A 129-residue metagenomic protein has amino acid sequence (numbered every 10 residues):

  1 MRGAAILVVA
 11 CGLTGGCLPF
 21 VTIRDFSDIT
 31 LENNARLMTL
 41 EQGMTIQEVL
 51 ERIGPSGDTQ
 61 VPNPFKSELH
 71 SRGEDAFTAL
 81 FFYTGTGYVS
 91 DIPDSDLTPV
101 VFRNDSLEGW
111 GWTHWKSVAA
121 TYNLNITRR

Functional and structural regions predicted by a protein language model:
M1-A5: Bacterial N-terminal signal peptides that target proteins for export
I6-A10: Hydrophobic helical h-region of N-terminal Sec-dependent signal peptides in bacterial secretory/periplasmic proteins
L13-G16: C-terminal motif of bacterial Sec signal peptides marking the signal peptidase cleavage site
L18-R129: Residues within mature, well-folded domains
